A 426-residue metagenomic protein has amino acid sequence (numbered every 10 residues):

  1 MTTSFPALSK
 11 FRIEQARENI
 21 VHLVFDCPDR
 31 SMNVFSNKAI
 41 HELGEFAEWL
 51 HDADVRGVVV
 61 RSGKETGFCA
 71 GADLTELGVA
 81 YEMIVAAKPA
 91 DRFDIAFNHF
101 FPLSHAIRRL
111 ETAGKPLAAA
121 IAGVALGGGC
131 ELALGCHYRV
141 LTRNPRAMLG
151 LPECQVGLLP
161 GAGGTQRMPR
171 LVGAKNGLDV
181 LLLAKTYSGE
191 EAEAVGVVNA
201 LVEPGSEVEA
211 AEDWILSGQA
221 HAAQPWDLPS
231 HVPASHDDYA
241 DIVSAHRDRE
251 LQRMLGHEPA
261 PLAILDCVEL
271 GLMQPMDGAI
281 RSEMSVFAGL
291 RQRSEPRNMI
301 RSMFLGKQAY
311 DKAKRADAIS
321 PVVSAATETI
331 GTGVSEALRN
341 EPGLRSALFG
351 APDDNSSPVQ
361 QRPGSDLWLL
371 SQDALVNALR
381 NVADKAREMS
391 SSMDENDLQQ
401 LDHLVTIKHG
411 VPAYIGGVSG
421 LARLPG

Functional and structural regions predicted by a protein language model:
T3-A7, A16-E18, D26, F46 (+9 more regions): N-terminal glycine-rich phosphate-binding loop for ADP-containing cofactors
A16-H41: STAS-typified acidic loop motif
F35-R56: A short, well-ordered alpha-helical element
K38, E65-Y81, S104: Amphipathic alpha-helical interaction surfaces in cytosolic regulatory modules
E42, F46-W49, P102-A113: Catalytic-core regions built around general acid/base machinery
G114-V124: A short, small-residue-rich loop immediately preceding and capping a beta-strand
